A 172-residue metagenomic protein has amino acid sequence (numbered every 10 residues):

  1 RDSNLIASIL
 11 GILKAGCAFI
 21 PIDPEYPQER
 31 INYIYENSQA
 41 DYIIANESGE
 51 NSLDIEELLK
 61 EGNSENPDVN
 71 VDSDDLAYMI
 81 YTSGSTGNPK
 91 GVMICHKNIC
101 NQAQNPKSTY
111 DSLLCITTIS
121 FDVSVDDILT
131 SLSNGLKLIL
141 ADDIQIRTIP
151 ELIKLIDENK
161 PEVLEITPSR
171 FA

Functional and structural regions predicted by a protein language model:
R1-C100, G135: Carrier-protein-dependent adenylate-forming modules in NRPS/ANL systems
R1-D2, D23, L76, T117-S124 (+1 more regions): Conserved AMP-binding
N4, A77, D126-L129, S169: Active-site phosphate/pyrophosphate-handling residues
N4-I6, Q28-I31, S124, I149 (+1 more regions): Short, well-ordered alpha-helical microsegments
P24, Y81, T117-T118, D142-D143 (+2 more regions): Conserved donor-binding loops in enzymes that form glycosidic bonds
N46, C95, I116, I166-T167: Replace "coordinates the UDP/GDP/TDP-sugar" with "coordinates nucleotide-activated sugar donors
N46, I146-I153, P168-A172: Short gly/Ser/Thr-rich phosphate-binding loop of adenylate-forming enzymes
K90-L114, D122-V163: Conserved AMP-binding/adenylation subdomain of ANL enzymes
